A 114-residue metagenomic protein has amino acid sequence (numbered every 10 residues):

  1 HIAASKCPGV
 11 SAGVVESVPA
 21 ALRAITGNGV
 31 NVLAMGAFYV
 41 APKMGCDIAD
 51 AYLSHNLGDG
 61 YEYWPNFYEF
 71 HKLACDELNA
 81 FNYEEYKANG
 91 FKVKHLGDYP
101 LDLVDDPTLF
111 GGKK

Functional and structural regions predicted by a protein language model:
H1-A12: Short Gly/Thr/Asp-enriched flexible loops that form oxyanion-binding sites at enzyme active sites
C7, V18-K114: C-terminal binding/interaction regions
V15: Conserved PLP-anchoring active-site segment centered on the Schiff-base-forming lysine
